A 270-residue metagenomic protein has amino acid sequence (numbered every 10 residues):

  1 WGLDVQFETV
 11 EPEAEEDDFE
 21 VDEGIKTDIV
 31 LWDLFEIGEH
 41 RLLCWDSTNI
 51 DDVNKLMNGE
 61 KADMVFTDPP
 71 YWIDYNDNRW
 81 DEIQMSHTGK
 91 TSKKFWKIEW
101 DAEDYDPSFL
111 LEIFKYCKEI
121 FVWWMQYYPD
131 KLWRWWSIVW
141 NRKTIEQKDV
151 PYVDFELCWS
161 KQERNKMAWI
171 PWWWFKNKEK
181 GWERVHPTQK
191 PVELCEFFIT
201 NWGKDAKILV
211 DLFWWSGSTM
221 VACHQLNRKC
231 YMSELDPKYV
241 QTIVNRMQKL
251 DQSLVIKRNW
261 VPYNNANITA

Functional and structural regions predicted by a protein language model:
L3-V210, S216-A270: Class I S-adenosyl-L-methionine-dependent methyltransferase catalytic core
